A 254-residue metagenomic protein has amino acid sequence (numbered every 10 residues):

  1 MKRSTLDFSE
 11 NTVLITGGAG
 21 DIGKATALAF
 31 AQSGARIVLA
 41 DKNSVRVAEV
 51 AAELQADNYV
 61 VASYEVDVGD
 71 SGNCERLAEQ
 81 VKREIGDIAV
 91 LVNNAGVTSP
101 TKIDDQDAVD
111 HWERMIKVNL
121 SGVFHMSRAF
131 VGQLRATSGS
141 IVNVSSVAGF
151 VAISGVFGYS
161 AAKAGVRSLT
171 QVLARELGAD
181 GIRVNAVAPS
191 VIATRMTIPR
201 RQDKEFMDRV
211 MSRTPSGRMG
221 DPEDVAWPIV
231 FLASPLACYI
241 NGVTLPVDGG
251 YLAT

Functional and structural regions predicted by a protein language model:
K2, F124, Q133, R218-A253: C-terminal substrate-recognition "lid" of short-chain dehydrogenase/reductases
L6-V38: Canonical Rossmann dinucleotide-binding motif of NAD(H)/NADP(H)-dependent dehydrogenases/reductases, specifically
S44-V45, Y64-L77, V109, E223-D224: The beta1-alpha1 cofactor-binding region of Rossmann-like NAD(H)/NADP(H)-dependent oxidoreductases
K102-D104, A108-I116, V210: Substrate-binding pocket helix/loop in short-chain dehydrogenase/reductase
S127, A162, T170: Active-site helix of classical SDR
G132, R175-A179, C238: Alpha-helical segment proximal to the catalytic Tyr-Lys
S146: Residue(s) in the substrate-gating loop at a strand-loop-helix junction that position the organic substrate next
